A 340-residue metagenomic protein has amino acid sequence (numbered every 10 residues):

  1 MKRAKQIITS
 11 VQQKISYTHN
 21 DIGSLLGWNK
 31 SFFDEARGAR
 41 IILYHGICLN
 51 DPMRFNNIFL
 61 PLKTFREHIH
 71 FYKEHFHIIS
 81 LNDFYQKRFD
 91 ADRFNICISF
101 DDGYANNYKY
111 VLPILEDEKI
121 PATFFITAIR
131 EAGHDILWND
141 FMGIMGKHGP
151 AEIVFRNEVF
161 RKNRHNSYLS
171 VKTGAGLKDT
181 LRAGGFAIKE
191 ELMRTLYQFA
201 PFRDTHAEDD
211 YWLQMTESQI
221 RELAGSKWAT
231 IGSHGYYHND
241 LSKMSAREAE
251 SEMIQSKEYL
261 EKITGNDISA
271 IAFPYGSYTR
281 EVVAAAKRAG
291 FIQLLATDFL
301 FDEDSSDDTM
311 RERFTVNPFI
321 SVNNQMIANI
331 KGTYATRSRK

Functional and structural regions predicted by a protein language model:
K2-S99, N106, G143, E222-S226 (+2 more regions): C-terminal active-site subregion of NodB/CE4 polysaccharide deacetylases
I42, I47-C48, I58, E116-T279 (+1 more regions): Metal-dependent polysaccharide deacetylase catalytic core of the NodB/CE4 family, i.e., the active-site-bearing domain
S99-F100, G232: Generic enzyme active-site microenvironment
G103-K109, I114: Short acidic, Gly/Ser-rich segments with clustered Asp/Glu that frequently serve as metal-coordination loops in enzyme
I114-D117, R288-A289: Glycine-rich, phosphate-binding/catalytic loops in enzymes
